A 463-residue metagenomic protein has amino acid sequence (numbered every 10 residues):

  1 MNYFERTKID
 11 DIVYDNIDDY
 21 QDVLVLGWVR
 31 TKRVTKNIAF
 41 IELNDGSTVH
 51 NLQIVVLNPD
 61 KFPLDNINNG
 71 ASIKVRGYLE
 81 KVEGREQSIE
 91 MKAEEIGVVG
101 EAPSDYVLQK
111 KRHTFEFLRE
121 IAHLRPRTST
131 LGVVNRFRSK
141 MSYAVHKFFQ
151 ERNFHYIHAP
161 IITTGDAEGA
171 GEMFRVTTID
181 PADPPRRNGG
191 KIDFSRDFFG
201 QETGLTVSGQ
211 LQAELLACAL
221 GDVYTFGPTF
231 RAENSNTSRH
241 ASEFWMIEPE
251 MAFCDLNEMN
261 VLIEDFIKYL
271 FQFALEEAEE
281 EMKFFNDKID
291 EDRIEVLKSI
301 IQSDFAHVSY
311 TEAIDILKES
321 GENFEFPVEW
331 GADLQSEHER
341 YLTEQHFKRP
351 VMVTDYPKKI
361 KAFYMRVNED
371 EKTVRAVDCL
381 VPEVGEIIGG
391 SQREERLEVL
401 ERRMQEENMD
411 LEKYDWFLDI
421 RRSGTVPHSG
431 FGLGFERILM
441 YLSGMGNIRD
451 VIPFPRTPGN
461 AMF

Functional and structural regions predicted by a protein language model:
N2-A252: Class II aminoacyl-tRNA synthetase-like tRNA-binding/catalytic domains
F62, E277-E281: Residue-level recognition of alpha-helix termini/interfacial anchor residues
A144-R152, F266-E277: Generic non-transmembrane alpha-helical segments
I162, E172-Y269, K283-F463: A translation/RNA-centric and nucleic-acid-associated enzymatic feature enriched in Class II aminoacyl-tRNA synthetases
